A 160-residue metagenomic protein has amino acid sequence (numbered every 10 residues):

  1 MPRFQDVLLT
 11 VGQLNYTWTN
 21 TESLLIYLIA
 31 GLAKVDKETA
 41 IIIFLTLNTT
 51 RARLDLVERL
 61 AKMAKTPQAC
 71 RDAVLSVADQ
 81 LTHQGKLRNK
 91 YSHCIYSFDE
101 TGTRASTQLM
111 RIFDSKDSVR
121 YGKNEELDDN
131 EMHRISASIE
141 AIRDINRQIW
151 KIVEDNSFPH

Functional and structural regions predicted by a protein language model:
M1-Y16, N20-H160: Acidic, Ser/Thr/Gly/Pro-rich intrinsically disordered interaction regions
